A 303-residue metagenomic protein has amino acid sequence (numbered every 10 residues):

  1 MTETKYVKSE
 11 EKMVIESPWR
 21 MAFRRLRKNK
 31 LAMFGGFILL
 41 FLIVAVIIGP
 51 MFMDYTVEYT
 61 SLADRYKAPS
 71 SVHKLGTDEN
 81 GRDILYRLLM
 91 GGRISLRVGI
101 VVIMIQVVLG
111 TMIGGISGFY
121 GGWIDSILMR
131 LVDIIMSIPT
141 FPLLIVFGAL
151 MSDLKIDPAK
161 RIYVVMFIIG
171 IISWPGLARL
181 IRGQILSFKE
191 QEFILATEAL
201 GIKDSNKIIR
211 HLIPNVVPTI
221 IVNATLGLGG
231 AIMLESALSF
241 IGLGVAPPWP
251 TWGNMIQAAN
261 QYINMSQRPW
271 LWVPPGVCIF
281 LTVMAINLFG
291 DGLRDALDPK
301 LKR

Functional and structural regions predicted by a protein language model:
M1-T111, W123, S137, G201 (+6 more regions): Gly/Trp-centered helix-boundary motif
G49-V57, G118-G122, F147-I156, L226 (+2 more regions): Short helix-capping/hinge motifs at transmembrane helix termini and TM-loop junctions
K74, I84, I105-G110, G118-F119 (+4 more regions): Generic hydrophobic transmembrane alpha-helix motif, especially the helices
R87-G91, L131, I181, I185 (+5 more regions): Short hydrophobic alpha-helical segments within the ABC transporter permease transmembrane module
R93, I135, P139, I172-P175 (+7 more regions): Residue-level hotspots within pore-lining transmembrane alpha-helices of multi-pass secondary transporters
M104-I105, L109-I113, M136, T140-L143 (+5 more regions): Transmembrane alpha-helical interface segments in multi-pass membrane proteins
P142-V146, M166, L180, I220-M255: Non-cytoplasmic
G183-F193, G292-K300: Transmembrane helix boundary and interhelical loop/hinge segments in multi-pass membrane proteins
